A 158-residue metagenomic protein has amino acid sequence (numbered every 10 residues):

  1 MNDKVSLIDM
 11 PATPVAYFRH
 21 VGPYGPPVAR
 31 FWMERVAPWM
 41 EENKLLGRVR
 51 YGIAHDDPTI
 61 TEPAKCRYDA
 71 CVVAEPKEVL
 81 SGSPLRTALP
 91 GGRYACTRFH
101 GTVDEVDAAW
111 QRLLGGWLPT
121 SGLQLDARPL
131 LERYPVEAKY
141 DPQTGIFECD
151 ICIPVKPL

Functional and structural regions predicted by a protein language model:
M1-L158: A solvent-exposed interaction/effector surface
